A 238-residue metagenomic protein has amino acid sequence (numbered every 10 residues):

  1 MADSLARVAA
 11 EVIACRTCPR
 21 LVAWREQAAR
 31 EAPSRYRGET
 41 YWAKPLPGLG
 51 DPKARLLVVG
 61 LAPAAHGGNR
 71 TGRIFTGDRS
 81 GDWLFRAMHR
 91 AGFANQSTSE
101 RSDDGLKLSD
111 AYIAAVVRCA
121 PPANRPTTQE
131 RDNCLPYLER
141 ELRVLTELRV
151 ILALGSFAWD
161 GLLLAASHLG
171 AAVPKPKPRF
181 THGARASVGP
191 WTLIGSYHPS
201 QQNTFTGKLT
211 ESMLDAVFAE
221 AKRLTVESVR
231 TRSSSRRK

Functional and structural regions predicted by a protein language model:
A2-F180, A184-V226: A polyanion-binding, active-site-adjacent surface
